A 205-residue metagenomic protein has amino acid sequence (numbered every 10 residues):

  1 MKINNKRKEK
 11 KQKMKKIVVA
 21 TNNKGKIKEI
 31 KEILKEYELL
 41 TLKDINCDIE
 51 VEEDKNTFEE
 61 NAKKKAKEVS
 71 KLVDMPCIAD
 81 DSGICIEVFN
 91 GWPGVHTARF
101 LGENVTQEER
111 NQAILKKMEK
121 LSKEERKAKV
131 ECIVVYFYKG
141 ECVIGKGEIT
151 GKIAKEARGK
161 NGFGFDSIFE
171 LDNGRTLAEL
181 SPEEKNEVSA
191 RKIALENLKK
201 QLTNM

Functional and structural regions predicted by a protein language model:
M1-K13: N-terminal amphipathic/basic-hydrophobic helices that include classical n-h-c signal peptides and signal-anchor
K15-V18, K24-M205: Anionic-ligand binding patches
